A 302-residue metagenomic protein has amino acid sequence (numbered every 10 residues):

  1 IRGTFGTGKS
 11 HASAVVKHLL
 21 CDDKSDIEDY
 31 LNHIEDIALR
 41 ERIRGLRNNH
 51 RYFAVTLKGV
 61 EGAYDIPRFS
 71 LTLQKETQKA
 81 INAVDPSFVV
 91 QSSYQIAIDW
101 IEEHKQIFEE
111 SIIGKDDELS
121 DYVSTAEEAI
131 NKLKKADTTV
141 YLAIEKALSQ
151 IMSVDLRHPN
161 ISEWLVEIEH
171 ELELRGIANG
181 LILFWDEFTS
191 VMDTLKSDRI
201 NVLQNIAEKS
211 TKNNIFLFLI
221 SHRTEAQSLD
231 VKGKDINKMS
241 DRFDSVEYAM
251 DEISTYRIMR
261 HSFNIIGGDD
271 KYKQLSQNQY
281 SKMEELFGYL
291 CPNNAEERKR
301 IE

Functional and structural regions predicted by a protein language model:
I1, D36-A38, I161-H170, D198-N201 (+1 more regions): Short linear interaction motifs
I1, S25-D29, T194-S197, L229-V231: Short, solvent-exposed loop/turn and secondary-structure capping segments
R2, L57, F184-D186, V191 (+1 more regions): Generic beta-strand/beta-sheet core signal
R2-T4, H11-E127, S240-H261: P-loop NTPase motor core
T7, S190-T194, A226: Residues immediately C-terminal
I43-L46, H50-Y64, K79, Q91-D99 (+1 more regions): Conserved P-loop NTPase catalytic core
I113-L165, G176: Long, low-complexity, polar/charged, intrinsically disordered or flexibly structured peripheral segments
L156-N214: Conserved Walker B catalytic segment
